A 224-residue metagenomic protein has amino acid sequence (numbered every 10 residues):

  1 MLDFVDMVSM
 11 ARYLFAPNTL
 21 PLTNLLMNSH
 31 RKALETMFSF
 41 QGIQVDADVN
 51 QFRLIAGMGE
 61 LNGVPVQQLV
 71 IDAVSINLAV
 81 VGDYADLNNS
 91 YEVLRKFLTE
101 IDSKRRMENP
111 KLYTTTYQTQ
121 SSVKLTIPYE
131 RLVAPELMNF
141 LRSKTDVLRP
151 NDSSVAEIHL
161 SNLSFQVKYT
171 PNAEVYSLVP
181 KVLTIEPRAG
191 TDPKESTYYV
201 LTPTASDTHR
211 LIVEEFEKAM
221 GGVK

Functional and structural regions predicted by a protein language model:
M1-V45, T126-K224: C-terminal interaction module
D3-L14, Q67-Y84, Y113-S122, T191-K194: Glycine-rich, often proline-containing surface loops adjacent to acidic residues and nearby aromatics that form
P17-L22, L61-V66, Y84-Y91, R131: Short, surface-exposed beta-strand/loop "edge" segments at domain boundaries and coil↔beta transitions
F40-A85: Short, intrinsically disordered low-complexity segments
V49-G57, T119-K124, L163-T170: Noncatalytic linker/hinge segments flanking ATPase motor cores
L61-V66, I101-M107, L183: Short amphipathic beta-strand starts and helix->beta connectors
G82, D86, L201-T204: Non-transmembrane, amphipathic alpha-helical segments
D83-V147: Surface-exposed beta-loop interaction hotspot
